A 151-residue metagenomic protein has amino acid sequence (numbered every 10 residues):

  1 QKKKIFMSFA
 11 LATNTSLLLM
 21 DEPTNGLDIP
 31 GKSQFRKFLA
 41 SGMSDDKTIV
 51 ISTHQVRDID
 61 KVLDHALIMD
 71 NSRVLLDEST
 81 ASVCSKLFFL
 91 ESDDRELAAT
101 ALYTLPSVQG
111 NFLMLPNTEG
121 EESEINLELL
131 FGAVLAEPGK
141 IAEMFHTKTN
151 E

Functional and structural regions predicted by a protein language model:
M7: Hydrophobic anchor residue at the start of the ABC signature
L18-E22: Catalytic Walker B motif of ABC-type/P-loop ATPase nucleotide-binding domains
K32-D45: Helical segment within the ABC ATPase nucleotide-binding domain
S52-H54: H-loop (His-switch) motif in ABC-type P-loop NTPases
D77-E78: ABC ATPase "signature
Y103-E151: C-terminal coupling/interaction segments
